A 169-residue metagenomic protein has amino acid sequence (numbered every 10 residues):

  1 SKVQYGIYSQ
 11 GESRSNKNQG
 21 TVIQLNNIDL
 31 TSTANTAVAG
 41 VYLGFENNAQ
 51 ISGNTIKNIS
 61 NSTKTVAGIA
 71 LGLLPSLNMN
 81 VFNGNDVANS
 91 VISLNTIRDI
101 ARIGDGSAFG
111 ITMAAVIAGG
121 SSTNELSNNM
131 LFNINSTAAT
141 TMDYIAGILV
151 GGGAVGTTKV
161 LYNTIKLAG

Functional and structural regions predicted by a protein language model:
S1, N16-S32, N47-N61, A70 (+4 more regions): Right-handed parallel beta-helix
K2-S15, T33-F45, S62-G84, I103-I117 (+1 more regions): Extracellular beta-strand/beta-solenoid scaffold signature
